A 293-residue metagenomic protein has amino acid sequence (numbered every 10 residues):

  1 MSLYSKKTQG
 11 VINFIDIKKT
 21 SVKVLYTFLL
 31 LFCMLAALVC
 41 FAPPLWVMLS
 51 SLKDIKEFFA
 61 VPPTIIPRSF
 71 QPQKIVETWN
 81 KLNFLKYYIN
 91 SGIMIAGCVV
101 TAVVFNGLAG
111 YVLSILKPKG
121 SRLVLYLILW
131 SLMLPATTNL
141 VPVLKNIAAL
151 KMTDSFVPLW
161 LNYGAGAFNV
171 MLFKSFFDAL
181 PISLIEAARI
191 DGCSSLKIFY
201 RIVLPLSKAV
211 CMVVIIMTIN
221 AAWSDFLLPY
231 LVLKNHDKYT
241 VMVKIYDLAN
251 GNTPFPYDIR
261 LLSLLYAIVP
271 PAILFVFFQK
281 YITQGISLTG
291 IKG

Functional and structural regions predicted by a protein language model:
M1: Charged, structured surface patches that assemble and position nucleic-acid processing machinery
Y4-I12, I17, L25-G293: A structural signal for multi-pass alpha-helical bundles of membrane permease subunits that mediate small-molecule
